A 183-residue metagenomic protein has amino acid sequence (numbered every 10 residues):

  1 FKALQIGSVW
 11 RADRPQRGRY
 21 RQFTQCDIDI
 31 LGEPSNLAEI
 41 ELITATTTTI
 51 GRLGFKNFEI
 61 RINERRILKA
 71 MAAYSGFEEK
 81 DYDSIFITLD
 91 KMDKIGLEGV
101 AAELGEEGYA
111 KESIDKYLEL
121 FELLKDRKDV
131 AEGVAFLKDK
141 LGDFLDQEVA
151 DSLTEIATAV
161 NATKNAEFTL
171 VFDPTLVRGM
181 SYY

Functional and structural regions predicted by a protein language model:
F1-K56, V100-Y183: Positively charged, Gly/Ser-enriched RNA/tRNA-binding surfaces
R21-T24, E59, D81-S84: Short, well-ordered strand-loop elements centered on a beta-strand within folded domains, enriched for acidic residues
A45, I67-M71, S84, G99: A general alpha-helix detector
T47, E59-I60, A72-D81: N-terminal entry module detector
I60-E64, D173-P174: Acidic carboxylate-rich catalytic motifs and surrounding loops in phosphoryl-/glycosyl-chemistry enzymes
I62-S75, D90-G96: Short, conserved secondary-structure transition motifs
F77-A102: Acidic, His- and aromatic-enriched active-site or binding-groove loops in soluble protein domains that engage sugars
